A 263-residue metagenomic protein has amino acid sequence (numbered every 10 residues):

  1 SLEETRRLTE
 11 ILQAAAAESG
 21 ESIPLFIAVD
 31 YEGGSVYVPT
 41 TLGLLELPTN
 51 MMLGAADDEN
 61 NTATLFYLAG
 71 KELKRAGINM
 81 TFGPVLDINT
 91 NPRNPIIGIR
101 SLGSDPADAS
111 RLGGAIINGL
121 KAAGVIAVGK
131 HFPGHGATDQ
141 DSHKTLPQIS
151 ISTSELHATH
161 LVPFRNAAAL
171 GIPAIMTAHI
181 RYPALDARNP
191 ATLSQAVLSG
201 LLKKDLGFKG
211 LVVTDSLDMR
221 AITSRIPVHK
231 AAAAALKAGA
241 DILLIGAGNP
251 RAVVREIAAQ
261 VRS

Functional and structural regions predicted by a protein language model:
S1-L112, H131, G136-S150, A178-A191 (+2 more regions): Enzymes and membrane/adaptor proteins characterized by extended Gly/Ser/Thr/Asp/Glu-rich, aromatic-dotted
A16-S22, L120-G124, G171, K204-K209 (+1 more regions): Short helix-capping segments at alpha-helix termini
L68, A115, V162, V197 (+1 more regions): Short Gly/charged-rich anion-binding patches and loops
A69-I78, L120-A122, R165-N166, K203-L206: CE4/NodB-like, metal-dependent polysaccharide N-deacetylase domain that modifies extracellular/periplasmic N-acetylated
L112-P133, S142, S152-A174: Phosphate/pyrophosphate-binding betaalpha-module
S154-A168, A191-L198, L202, I222-I226: A general structural motif
